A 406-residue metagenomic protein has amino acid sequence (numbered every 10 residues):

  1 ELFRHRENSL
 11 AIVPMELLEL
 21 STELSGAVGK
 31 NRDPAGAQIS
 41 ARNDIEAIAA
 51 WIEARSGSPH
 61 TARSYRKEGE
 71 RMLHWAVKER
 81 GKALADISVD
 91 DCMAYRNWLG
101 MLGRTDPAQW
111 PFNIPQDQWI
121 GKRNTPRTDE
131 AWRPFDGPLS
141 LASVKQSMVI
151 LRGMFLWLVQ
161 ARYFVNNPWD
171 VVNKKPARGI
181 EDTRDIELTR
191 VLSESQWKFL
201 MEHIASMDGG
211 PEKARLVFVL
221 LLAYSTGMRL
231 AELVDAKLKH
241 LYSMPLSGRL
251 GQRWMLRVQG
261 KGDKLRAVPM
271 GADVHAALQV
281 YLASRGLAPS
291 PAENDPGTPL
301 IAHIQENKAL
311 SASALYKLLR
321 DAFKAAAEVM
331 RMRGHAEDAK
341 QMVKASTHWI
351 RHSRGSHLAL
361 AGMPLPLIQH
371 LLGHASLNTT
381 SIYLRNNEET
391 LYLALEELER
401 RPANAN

Functional and structural regions predicted by a protein language model:
E46-H60, E70-E187, H203-M207: N-terminal core-binding DNA-recognition domain of tyrosine recombinases/integrases
L141, K198-L230: Basic, Lys/Arg- and aromatic-enriched nucleic-acid-binding interface segment
Q160-V165, A223-G251: Short, charged phosphate-coordinating catalytic segments
G209, Y316-H370: Short, basic (Lys/Arg/His-rich) helix/loop patches that form interaction surfaces in the mid-to-C-terminal regions
D235-V280, G286-L287, P296: Conserved tyrosine-mediated DNA breakage-rejoining catalytic core shared by Y-recombinases
G271-Q341: Active-site/catalytic core of tyrosine-dependent DNA strand-transfer enzymes
L372, S376-E397: Catalytic-site neighborhood detector that most strongly recognizes the C-terminal catalytic loop/helix of tyrosine
L398-N406: C-terminal secondary-structure termini that scaffold catalytic or DNA-interacting sites
